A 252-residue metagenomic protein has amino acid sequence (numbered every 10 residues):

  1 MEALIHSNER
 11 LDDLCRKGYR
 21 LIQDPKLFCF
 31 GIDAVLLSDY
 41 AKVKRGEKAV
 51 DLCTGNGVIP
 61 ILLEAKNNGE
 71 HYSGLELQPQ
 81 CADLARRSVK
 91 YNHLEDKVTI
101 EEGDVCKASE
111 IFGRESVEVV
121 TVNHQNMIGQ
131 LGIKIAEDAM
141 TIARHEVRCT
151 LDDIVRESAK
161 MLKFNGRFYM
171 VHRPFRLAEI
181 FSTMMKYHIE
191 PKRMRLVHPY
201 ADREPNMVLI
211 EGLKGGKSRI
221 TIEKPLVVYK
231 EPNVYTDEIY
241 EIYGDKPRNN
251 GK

Functional and structural regions predicted by a protein language model:
E2-R45: Class I SAM-dependent transferase core
I22, T99-E101, K192-R195: General small-molecule cofactor/ligand-binding pocket signal
L37, I154, G212: Residue-level signal for inorganic ion chemistry
Y40-I133: Conserved SAM/SAH cofactor-binding pocket of Class I
K66-N67, G113, D202-N206, I220: A generic structural micro-feature
H124-D153: Mobile active-site "lid"/loop adjacent to the S-adenosyl-L-methionine
R148-P199, R203-P205: Conserved Class I SAM-dependent methyltransferase catalytic core
E204-K252: SAM/dcSAM-binding transferase cores
